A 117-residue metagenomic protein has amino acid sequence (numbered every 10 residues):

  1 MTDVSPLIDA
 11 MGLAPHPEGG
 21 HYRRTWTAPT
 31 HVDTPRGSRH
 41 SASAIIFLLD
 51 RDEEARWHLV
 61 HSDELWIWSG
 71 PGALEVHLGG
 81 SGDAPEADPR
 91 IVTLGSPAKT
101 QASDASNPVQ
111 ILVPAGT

Functional and structural regions predicted by a protein language model:
M1-I111: Non-catalytic, conserved peripheral segments adjacent to functional cores
